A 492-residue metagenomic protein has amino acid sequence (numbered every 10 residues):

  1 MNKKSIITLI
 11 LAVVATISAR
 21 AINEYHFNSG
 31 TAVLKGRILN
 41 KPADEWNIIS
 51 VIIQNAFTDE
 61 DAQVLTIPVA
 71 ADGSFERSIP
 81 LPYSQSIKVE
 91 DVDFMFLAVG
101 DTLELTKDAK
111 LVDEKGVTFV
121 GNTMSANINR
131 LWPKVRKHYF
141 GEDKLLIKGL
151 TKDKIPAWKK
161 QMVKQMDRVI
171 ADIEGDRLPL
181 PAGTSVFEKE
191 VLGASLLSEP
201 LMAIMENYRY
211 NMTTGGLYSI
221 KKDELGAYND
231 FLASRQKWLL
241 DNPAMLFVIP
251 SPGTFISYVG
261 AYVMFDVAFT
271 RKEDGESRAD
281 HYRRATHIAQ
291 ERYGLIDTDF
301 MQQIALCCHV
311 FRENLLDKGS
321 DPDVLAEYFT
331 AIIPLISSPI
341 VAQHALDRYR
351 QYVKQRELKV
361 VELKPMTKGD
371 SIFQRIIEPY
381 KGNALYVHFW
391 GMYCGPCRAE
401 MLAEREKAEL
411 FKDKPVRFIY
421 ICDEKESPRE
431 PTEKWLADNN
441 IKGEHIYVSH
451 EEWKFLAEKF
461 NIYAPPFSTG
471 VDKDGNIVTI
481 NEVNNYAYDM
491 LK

Functional and structural regions predicted by a protein language model:
M1-H26: Bacterial Sec-dependent N-terminal signal peptides
I22-E188: A non-transmembrane, solvent-exposed segment enriched in polar/low-complexity residues
L111-G382: Oxidative protein folding and maturation machinery
R278, E433-K473: Short, internal strand/loop/helix patches that form the active-site neighborhood or redox-interaction surface
K381, F389-E406, D423: Conserved redox-active cysteine motifs that mediate thiol-disulfide chemistry, especially di-cysteine Cys-X(1-2)-Cys
A384-L385, P466: Alpha/beta-hydrolase fold active-site loops
C422-E424, Y447: Residue-level recognition of beta-strand->loop/alpha-helix junctions
Y463-K492: Non-catalytic, surface beta->alpha helical segment in thiol-disulfide oxidoreductase systems
